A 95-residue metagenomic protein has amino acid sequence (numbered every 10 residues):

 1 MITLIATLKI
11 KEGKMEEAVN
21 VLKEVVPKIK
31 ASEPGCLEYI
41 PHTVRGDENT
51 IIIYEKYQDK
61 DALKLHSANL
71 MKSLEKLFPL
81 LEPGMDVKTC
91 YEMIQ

Functional and structural regions predicted by a protein language model:
M1-I2, Q95: Absolute protein N-terminus
I2-K9, E38-S67: Short, well-ordered beta-strand segments in beta-rich or mixed alpha/beta enzyme and ligand-binding folds
E12-G13, S32: Short acidic-aromatic low-complexity motifs
K14-A18: Short, conserved charged micro-motifs
V25-S32, C36-L37, K56-T89: An amphipathic, aromatic/His-enriched active-site/gating alpha helix that lines ligand/cofactor pockets
D47, M93-Q95: A short acidic, often aromatic-flanked loop/helix-cap motif at beta-alpha or helix-coil junctions that lines enzyme
